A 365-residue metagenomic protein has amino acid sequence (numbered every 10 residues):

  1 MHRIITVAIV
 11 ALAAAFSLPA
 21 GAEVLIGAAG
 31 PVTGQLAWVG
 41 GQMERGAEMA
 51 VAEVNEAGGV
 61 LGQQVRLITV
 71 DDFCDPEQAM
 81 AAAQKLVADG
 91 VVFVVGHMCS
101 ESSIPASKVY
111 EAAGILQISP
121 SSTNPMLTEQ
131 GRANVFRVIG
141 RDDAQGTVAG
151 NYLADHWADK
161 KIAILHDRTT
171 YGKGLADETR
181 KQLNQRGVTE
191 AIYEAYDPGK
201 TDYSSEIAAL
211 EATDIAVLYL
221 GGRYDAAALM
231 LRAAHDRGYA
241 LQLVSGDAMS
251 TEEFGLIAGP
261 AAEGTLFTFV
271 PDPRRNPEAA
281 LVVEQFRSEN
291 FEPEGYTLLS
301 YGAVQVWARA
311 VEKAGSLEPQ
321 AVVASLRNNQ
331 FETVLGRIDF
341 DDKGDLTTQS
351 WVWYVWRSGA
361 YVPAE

Functional and structural regions predicted by a protein language model:
M1-I4: Positively charged n-region of N-terminal signal peptides that target proteins for export
T6-S17: Bacterial N-terminal signal peptides
V7-A8, A22-E365: Extracytosolic ligand-binding ectodomains
